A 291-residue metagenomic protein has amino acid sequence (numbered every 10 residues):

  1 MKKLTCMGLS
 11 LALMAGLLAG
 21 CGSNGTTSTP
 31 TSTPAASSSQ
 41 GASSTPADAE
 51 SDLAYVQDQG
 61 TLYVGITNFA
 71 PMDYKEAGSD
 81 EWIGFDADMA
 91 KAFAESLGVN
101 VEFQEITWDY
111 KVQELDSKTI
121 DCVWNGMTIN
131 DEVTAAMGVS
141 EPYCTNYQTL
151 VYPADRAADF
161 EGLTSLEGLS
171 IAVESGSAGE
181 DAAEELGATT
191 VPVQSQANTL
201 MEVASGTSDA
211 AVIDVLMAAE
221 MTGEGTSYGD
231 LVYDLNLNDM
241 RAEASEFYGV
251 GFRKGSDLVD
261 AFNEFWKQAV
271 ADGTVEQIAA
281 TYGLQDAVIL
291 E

Functional and structural regions predicted by a protein language model:
G16-G20: C-terminal motif of bacterial Sec signal peptides marking the signal peptidase cleavage site
G22, A35, G41-A42, A47 (+3 more regions): Extended ligand-binding regions for polar small-molecule ligands
T26-E81, A158-D159, T164-S170, L290-E291: Immediate post-signal peptide segment of exported/extracytoplasmic ligand-binding proteins
P46-G126: Extracytoplasmic small-molecule ligand-binding "clamshell" domains of the periplasmic binding protein/Venus flytrap
D88, F103-E114, A158, G176-S177 (+1 more regions): Short helix-initiation/N-cap motifs at beta->coil->alpha
K91, E95, N100-S165, M240-A242: Acidic, polar ligand-binding/catalytic clefts
M127-A135, A182-E185, D209-A244: A ligand-binding cleft/hinge motif common to bilobed small-molecule-binding domains
T145-Y152, A219, G225-N263, D286-E291: Periplasmic-binding protein-like
